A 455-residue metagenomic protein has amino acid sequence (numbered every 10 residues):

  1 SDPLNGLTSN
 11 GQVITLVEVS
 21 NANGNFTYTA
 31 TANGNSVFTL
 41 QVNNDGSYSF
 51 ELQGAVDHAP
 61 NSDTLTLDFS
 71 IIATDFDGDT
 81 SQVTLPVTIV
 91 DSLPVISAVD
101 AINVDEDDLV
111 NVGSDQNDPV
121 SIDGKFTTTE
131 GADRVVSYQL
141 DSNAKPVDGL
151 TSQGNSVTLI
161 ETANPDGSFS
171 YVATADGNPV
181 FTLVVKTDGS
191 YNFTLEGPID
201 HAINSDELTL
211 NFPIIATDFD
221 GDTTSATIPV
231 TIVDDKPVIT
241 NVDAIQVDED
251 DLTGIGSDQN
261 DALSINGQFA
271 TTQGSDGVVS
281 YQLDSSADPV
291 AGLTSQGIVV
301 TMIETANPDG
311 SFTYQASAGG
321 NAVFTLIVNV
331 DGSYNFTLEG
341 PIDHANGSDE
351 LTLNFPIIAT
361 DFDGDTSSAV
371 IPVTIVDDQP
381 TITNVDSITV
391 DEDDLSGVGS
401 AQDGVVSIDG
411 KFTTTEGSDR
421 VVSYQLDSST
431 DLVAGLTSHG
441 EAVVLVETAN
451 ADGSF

Functional and structural regions predicted by a protein language model:
S1-F455: Acidic/polar, solvent-exposed loop/turn segments
